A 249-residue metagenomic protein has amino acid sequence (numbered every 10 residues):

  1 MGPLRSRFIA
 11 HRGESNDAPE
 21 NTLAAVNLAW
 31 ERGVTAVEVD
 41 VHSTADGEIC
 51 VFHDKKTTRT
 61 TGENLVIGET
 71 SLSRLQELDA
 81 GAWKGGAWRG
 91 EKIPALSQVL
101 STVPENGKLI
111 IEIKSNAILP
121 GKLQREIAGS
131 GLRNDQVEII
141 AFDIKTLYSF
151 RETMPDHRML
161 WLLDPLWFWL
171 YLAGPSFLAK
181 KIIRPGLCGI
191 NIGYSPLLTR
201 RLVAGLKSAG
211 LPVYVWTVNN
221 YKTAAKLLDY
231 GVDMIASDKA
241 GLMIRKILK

Functional and structural regions predicted by a protein language model:
M1-K249: Phosphate-group recognition and catalysis centered on beta-loop-alpha active-site segments
